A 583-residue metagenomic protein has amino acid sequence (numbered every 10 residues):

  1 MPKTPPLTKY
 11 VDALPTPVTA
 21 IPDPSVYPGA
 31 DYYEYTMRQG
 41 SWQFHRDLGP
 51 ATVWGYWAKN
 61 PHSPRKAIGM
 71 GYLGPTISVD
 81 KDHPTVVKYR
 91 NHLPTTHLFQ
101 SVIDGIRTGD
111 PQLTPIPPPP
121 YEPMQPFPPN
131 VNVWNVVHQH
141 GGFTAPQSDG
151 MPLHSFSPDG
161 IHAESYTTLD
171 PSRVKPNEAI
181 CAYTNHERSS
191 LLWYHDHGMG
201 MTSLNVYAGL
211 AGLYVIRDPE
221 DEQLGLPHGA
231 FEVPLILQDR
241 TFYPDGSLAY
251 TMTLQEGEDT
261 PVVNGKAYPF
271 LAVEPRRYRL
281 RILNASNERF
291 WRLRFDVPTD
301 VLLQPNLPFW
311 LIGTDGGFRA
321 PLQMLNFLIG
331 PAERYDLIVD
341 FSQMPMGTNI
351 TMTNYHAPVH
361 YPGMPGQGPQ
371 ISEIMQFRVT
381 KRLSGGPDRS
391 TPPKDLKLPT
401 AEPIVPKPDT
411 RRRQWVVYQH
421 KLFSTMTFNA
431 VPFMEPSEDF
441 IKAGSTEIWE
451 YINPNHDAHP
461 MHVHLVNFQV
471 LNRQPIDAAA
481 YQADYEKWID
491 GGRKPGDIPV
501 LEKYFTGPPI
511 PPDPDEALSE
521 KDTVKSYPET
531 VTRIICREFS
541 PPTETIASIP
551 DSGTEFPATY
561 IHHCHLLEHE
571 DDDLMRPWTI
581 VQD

Functional and structural regions predicted by a protein language model:
M1-Q139, F143-T168, E178-I180, T251-L283 (+6 more regions): N-terminal, post-signal-peptide metal-ligating segments of extracellular/periplasmic oxidoreductases, dominated by
Y35, V87, V137, D196 (+7 more regions): Divalent metal-coordination and catalytic microenvironments
R46, K88, T96-D104, A208 (+3 more regions): Short, hydrophobic/aromatic beta-strand segments
N91, A285-E288, P454-H456: Short proline/glycine-enriched turn/loop motifs at strand-loop junctions of beta-rich domains
L93, D110, T114-E222, R319-V379 (+4 more regions): Extracellular/periplasmic metallocenter environments
T144-E164, L237-L396: Histidine- and aromatic-rich segments of cupredoxin/plastocyanin-like copper-binding domains
R217-V233, R382-K407, D583: Low-complexity, Pro/Ser/Thr- and charge-rich linker/hinge segments at domain boundaries
